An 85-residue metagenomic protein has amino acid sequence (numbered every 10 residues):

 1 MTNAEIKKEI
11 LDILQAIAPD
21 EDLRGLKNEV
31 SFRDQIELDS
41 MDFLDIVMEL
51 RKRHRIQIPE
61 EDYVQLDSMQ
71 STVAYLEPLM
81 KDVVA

Functional and structural regions predicted by a protein language model:
T2-L38, I46-M48, K52-R53, Q57-A85: Phosphopantetheine-dependent thiolation modules in NRPS/PKS and related acyl-activating systems
D42: Two-component histidine kinase catalytic core, primarily the HATPase_c
